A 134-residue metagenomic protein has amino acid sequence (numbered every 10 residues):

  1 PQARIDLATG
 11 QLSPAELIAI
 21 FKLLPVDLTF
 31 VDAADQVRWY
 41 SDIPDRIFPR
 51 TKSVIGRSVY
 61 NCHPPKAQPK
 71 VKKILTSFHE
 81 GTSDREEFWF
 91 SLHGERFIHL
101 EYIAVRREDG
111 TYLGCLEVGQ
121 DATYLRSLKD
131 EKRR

Functional and structural regions predicted by a protein language model:
P1-Q2, G56: Bateman (tandem CBS) regulatory domains
Q2-D35, Y40: Sensory modules in modular signal-transduction proteins
G10, P14, D121-R134: Juxtadomain coupling helices with adjacent low-complexity linkers
I43-R126: Sensory/regulatory domains in signal-transduction proteins
